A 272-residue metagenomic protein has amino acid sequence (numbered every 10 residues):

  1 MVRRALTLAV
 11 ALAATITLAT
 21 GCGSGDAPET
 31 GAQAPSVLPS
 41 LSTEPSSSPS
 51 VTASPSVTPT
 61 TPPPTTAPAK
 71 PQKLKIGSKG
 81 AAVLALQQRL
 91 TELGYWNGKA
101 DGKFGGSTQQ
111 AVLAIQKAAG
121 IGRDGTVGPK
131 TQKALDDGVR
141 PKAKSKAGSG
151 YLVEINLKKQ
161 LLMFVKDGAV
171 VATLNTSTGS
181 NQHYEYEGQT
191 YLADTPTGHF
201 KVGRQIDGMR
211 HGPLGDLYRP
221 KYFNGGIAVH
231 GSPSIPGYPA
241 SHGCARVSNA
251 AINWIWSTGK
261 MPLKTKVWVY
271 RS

Functional and structural regions predicted by a protein language model:
M1-A19: Sec-dependent bacterial lipoprotein signal peptides
I16-G77, K142: N-terminal low-complexity, Pro/Thr-rich disordered segments that flank secretion/membrane-targeting signals
T60-Q72, A118, R123, P129-Y151: Intrinsically disordered, low-complexity Ser/Thr-rich linker and spacer segments in cell-wall-related proteins
K70-G77, W96-G102, G120-G122, G148-S149 (+3 more regions): Second-shell loop/turn segments in exported
L74-V83, T91-Q110, A114-A134: Short acidic, glycine/serine/threonine-rich helix-capping segments at coil-helix boundaries
Q88-Y95, L113-I121, D136-R140, D167 (+3 more regions): Sec-exported extracytoplasmic/periplasmic mature domains
R140-N181: A structural motif detector for short, solvent-exposed N-terminal "entry" segments of globular domains
P141-A147, D194-T197, I206-S272: Exported/periplasmic cell-wall-interacting domains
